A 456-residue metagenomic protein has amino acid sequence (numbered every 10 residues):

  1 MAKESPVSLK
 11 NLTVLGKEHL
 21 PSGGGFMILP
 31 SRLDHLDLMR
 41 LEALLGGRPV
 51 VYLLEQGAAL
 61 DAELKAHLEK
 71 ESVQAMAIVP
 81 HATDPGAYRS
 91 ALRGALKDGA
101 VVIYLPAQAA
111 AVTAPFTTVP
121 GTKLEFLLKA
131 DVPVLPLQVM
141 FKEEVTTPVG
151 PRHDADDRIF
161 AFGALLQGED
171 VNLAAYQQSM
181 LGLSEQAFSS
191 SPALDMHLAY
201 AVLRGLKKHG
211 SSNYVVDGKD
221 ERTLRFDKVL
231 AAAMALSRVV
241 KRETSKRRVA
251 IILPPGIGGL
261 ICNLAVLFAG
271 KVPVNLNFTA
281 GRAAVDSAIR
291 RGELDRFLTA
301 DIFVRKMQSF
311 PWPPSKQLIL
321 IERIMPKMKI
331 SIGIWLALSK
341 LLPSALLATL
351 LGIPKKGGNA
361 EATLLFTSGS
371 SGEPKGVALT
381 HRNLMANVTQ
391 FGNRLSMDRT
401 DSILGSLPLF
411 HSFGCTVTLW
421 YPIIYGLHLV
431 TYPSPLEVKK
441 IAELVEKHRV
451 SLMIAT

Functional and structural regions predicted by a protein language model:
P6-G168: Soluble catalytic domains of membrane acyltransferases
P30, R238-A280, S406-P408: Conserved AMP-binding/adenylate-forming
Y200-R225, A362-L364: AMP-dependent adenylate-forming
G210-S211, I319-F366, E373, R394-S402: Conserved pre-ATP/AMP-binding loop-to-beta segment of ANL
R222-D227, P354-K355, A362-A386: Conserved AMP-binding A3 loop
V229-A235, S344-L346, V377-D398: Conserved structural elements of the adenylate-forming
F268, V272-L338, I454-T456: Structural core segment of the AMP-binding/adenylate-forming
M385-S402, S412-L452: Conserved AMP-binding/adenylation subdomain of ANL enzymes
